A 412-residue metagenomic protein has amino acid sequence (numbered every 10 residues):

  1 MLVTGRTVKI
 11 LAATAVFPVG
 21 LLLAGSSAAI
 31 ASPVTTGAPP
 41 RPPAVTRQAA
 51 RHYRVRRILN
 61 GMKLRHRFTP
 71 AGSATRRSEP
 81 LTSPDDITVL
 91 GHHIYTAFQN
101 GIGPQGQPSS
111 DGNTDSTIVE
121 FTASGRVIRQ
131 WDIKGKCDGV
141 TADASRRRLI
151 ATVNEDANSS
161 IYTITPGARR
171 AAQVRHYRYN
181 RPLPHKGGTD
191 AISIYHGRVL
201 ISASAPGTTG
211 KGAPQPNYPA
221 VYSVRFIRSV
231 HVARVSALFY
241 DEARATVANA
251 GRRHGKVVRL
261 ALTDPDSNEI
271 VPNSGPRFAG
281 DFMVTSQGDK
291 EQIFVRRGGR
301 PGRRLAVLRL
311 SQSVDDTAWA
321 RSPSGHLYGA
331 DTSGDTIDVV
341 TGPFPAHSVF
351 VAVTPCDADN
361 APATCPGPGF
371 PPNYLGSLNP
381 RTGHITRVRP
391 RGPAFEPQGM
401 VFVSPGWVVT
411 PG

Functional and structural regions predicted by a protein language model:
M1-P33: Secretory targeting and sorting signals
G37-G412: Sequence/structural signature of beta-propeller domains
